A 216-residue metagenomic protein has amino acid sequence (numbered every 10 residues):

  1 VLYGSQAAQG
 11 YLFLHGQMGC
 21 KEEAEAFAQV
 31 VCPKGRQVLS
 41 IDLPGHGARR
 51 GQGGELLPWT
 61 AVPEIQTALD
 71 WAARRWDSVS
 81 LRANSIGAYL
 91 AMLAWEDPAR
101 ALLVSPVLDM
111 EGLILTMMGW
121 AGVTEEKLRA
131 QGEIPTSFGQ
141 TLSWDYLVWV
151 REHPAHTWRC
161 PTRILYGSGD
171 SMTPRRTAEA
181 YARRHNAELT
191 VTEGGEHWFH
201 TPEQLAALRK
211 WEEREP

Functional and structural regions predicted by a protein language model:
V1-Q9: Short beta-strand-to-loop junctions in surface cap/lid or active-site-entrance loops
A8, G16-G19, S168: Active-site glycine-rich loops that stabilize anionic/oxyanionic intermediates across multiple enzyme folds
Q17-Q29, R176: The serine-hydrolase catalytic nucleophile loop
M18, L43-R50, L108, E196: Alpha/beta-hydrolase active-site loop signature
A28-G51: Conserved alpha/beta-hydrolase
H46-R75: Catalytic nucleophile-loop/oxyanion-hole region of alpha/beta-hydrolase and closely related hydrolase-like folds
R82-A91: Gly/Ala-rich beta-loop-alpha elbow adjacent to hydrolase catalytic centers
P98-A180, R184-V191, E196-E215: The alpha/beta-hydrolase serine catalytic core
